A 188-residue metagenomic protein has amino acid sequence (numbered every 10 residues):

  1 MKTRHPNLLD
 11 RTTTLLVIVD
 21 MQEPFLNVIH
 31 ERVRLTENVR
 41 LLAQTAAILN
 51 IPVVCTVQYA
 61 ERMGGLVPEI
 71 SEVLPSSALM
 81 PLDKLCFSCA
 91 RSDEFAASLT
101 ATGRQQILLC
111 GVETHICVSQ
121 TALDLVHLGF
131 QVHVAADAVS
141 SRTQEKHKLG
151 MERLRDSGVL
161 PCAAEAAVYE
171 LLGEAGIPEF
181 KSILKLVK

Functional and structural regions predicted by a protein language model:
K2-L15, L49, E61-K188: Active-site-adjacent betaalpha module
R11-T12, V28-V57: A short alpha/beta connector and helix-capping loop motif
V17-V19: Short hydrophobic beta-strand that contains or immediately precedes a catalytic carboxylate
M21, Q58, D137: Active-site loop/turn elements of alpha/beta-hydrolase fold enzymes, especially the short glycine-/histidine-rich
E23-N27: Short acidic, Gly/Ser-rich segments with clustered Asp/Glu that frequently serve as metal-coordination loops in enzyme
